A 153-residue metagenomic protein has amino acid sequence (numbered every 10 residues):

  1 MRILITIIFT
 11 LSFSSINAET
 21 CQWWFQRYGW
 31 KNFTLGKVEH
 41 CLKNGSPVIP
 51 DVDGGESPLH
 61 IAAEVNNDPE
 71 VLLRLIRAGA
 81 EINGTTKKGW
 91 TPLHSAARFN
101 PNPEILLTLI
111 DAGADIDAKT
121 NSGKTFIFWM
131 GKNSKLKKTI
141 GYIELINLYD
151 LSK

Functional and structural regions predicted by a protein language model:
I3-S14: Sec-dependent N-terminal signal peptides
N17-G45, D53-E56, H60, E64 (+1 more regions): Intrinsically disordered, low-complexity regulatory segments in ankyrin-centric signaling systems
T20-G29, P50-H60, T85-H94, K119-T125: Ankyrin-repeat boundary/"N-cap" motif
Y28-F33, I61-D68, S95-N102, W129-K135: Ankyrin repeat A-helix N-terminal signature
F33-L42, N66-I76, P101-I110, L136-I146: Ankyrin repeat structural motif
P47-I49, I82, I116: Ankyrin-repeat inter-repeat connecting loop/turn
I116-K153: Leucine-rich solenoid repeat scaffolds
